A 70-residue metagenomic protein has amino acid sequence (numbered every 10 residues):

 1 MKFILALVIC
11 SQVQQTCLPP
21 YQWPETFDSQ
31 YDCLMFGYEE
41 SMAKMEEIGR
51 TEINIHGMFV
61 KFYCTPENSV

Functional and structural regions predicted by a protein language model:
M1-Q22: Short aromatic-glycine-(Arg/Gly/Cys) micro-motifs in beta-strand/loop hairpins
L18-D32: A short, exposed loop/beta-hairpin motif centered on an aromatic-Gly-Thr core
S29, F36-S41: Short, well-ordered alpha-helical segments
E39-V70: Short, mixed-charge low-complexity intrinsically disordered segments
